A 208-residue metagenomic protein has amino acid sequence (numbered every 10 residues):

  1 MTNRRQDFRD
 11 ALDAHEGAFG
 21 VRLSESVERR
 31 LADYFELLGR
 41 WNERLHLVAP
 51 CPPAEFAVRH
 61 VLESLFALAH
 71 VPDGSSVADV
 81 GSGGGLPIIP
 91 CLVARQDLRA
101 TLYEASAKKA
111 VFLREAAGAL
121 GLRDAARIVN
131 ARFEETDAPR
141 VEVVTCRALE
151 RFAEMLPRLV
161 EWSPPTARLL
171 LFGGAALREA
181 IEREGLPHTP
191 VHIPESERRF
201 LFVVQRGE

Functional and structural regions predicted by a protein language model:
M1-G74, A78, K108-K109, E115-L120: Class I SAM-dependent transferase core
G81-G84: Class I SAM-dependent methyltransferase "Motif I" SAM/SAH-binding loop
L86-E208: S-adenosylmethionine
